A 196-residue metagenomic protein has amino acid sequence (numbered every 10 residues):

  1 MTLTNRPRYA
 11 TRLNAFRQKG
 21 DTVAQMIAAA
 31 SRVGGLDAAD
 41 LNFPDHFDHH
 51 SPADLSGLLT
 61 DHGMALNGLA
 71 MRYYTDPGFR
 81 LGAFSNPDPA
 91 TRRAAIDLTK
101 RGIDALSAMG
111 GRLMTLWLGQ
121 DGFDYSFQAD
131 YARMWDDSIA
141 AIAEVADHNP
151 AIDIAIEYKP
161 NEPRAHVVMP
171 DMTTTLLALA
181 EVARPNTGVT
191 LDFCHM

Functional and structural regions predicted by a protein language model:
M1-S107, R184: N-terminal pre-domain/capping segments
L3, D61, A83-N186: Active-site acidic/histidine proton-transfer and metal-coordination neighborhood in alpha/beta enzyme cores
T11-A15, L41-F43, G68-Y73, L116-L118 (+2 more regions): A cross-domain feature marking catalytic cores of carbohydrate-active enzymes and several ubiquitous metabolic/repair
Q18, H46-F47, F123, P163 (+1 more regions): Glycine-/small-residue-rich active-site loops that bind phosphorylated ligands and cofactors
Y74-G78, D124, E162-A165, C194: Flexible glycine/acidic-rich beta-alpha junction loops that bind and position SAM and/or redox cofactors in anaerobic
